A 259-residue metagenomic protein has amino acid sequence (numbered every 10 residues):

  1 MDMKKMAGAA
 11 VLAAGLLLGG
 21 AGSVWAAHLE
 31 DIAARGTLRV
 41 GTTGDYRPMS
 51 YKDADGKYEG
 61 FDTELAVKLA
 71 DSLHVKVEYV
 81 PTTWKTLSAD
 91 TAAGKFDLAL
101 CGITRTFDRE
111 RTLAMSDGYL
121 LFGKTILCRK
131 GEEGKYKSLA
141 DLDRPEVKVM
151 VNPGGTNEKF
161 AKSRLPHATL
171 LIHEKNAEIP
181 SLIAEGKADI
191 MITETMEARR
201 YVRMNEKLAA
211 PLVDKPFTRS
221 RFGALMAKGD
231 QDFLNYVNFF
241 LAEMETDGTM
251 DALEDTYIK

Functional and structural regions predicted by a protein language model:
A27-G102, R111: Extracytoplasmic small-molecule ligand-binding "clamshell" domains of the periplasmic binding protein/Venus flytrap
A27-H28, T156-L170, L212, L241-K259: Ligand-binding clefts/hinges and TM-proximal coupling segments of bilobed small-molecule sensing domains
L29, K130-K148: Flexible hinge/capping segments at coil-to-helix
L38-R39, H74-K76, T82, A92-C101 (+5 more regions): Alpha-to-beta junction loops
T42-T43, M115-K137, A224-K228: Hydrophobic/proline-rich hinge and linker segments of small-molecule sensing/allosteric domains, predominantly
T63, E78-A89, L171-E185, S220: Short helix-initiation/N-cap motifs at beta->coil->alpha
K85-T86, G102-T112, K159-S163, L182-T218: A ligand-binding cleft/hinge motif common to bilobed small-molecule-binding domains
L121-T125, T195, R199-A242, I258-K259: Periplasmic-binding protein-like
